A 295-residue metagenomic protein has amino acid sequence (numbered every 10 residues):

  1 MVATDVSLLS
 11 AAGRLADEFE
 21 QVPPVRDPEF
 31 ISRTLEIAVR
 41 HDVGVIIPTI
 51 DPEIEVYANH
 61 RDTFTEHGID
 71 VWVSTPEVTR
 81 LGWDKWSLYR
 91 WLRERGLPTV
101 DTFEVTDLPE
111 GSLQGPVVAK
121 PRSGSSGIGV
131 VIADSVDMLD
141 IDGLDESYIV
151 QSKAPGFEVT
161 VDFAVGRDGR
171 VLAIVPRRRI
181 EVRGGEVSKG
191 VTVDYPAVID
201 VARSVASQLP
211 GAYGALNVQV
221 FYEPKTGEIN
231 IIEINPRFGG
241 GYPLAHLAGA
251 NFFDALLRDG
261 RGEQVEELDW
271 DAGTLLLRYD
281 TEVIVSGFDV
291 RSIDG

Functional and structural regions predicted by a protein language model:
M1-W72: ATP-binding N-terminal substructure of ATP-dependent carboxylate-amine bond-forming enzymes
G13-R14, E29-S32, S74, R80-D84 (+2 more regions): Short, charged, surface-exposed secondary-structure boundary motifs
E20, H41, D194-G295: ATP-dependent carboxylate activation and anion-phosphoryl transfer catalytic cores that bind Mg-ATP to form
D51-E53, R122-G124, R237: Short glycine-rich anion-binding loops that position phosphate/pyrophosphate groups of nucleotides and phosphorylated
V78-F157, G166-R170, P196, D200: Active-site nucleotide/adenylate-binding loops and adjacent lid/helix of ATP-dependent enzymes
V130-A212, F221-N230: Phosphate-binding site of ATP-dependent enzymes
